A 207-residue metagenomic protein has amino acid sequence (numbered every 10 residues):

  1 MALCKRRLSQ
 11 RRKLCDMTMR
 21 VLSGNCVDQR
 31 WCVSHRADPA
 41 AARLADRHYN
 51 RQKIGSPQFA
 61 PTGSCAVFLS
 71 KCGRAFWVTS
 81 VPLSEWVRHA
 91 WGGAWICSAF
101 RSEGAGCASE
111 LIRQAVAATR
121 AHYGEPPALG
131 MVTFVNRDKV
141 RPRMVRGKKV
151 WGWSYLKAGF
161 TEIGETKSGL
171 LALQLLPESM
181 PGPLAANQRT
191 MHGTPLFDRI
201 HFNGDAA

Functional and structural regions predicted by a protein language model:
M1-V140, V145-A207: Non-catalytic substrate-recognition and accessory regions of acyl/acetyltransferase enzymes
